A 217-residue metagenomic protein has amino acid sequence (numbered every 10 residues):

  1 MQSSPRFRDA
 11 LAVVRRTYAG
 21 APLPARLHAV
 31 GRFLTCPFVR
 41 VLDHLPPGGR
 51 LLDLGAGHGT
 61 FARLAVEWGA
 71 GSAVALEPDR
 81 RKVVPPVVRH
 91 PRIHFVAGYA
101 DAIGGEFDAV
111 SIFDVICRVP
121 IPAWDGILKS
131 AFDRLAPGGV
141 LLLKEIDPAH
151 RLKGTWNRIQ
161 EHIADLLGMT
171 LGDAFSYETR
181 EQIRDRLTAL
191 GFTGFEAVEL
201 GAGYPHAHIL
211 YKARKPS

Functional and structural regions predicted by a protein language model:
M1-G20: N-terminal, positively charged/glycine-rich alpha-helical extensions of SAM-dependent methyltransferases
R16-T35: Class I SAM-dependent methyltransferase Rossmann-like catalytic core, especially the SAM/SAH-binding loop
G31-P47: Conserved alpha-helix/loop element of class I SAM-dependent methyltransferases that forms part of the SAM/SAH-binding
G49-G57: Conserved class I S-adenosyl-L-methionine
H58-I93, Y99-A100: Class I SAM-dependent methyltransferase SAM/SAH-binding core
S111: A conserved beta-strand element that flanks and buttresses the S-adenosyl-L-methionine
D125-P137: A short glycine-rich, Lys/Arg-flanked "PGG" loop and its adjoining helix->strand segment in the class I
K144-T188, A197-L200: C-terminal alpha-helical "lid/dimerization" subdomain adjacent to the S-adenosyl-L-methionine
